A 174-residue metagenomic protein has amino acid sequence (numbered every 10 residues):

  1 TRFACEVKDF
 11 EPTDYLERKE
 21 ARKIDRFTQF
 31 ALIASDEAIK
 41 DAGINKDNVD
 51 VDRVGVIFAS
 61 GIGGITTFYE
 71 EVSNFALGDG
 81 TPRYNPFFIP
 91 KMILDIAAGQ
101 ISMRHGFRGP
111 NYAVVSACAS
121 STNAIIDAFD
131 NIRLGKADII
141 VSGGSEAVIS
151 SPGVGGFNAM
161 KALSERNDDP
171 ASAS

Functional and structural regions predicted by a protein language model:
T1-I44, L94-R108: A glycine- and small-residue-enriched flexible loop/hinge segment at structural boundaries
K40-D52, G63-S174: Acyl-thioester C-C bond-transforming condensing/cleaving domain
A59-G61: Short loop/turn motifs enriched for small/polar and acidic residues
